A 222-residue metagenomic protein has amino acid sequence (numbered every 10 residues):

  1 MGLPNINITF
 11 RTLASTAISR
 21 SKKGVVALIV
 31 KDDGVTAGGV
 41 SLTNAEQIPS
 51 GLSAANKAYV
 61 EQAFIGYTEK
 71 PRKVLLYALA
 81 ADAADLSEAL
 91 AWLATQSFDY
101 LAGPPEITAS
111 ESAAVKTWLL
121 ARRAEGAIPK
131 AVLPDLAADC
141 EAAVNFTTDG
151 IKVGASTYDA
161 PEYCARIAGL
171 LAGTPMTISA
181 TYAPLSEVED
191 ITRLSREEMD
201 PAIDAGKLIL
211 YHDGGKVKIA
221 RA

Functional and structural regions predicted by a protein language model:
M1-A222: Surface-exposed assembly/interface segments
